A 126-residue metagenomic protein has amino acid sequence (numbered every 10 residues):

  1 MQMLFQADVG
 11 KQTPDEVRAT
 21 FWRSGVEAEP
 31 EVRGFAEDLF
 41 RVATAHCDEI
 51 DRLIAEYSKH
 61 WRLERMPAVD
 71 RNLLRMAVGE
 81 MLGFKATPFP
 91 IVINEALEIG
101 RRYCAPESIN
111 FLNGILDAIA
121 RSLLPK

Functional and structural regions predicted by a protein language model:
M1-K126: N-terminal interaction/assembly modules
